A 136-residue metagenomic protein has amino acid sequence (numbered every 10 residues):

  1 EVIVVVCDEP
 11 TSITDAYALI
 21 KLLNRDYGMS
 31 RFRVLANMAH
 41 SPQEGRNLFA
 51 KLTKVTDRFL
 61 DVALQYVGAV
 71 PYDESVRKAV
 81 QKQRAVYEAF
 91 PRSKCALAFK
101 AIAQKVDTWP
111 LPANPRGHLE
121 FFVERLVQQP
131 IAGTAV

Functional and structural regions predicted by a protein language model:
E1-T11, I20: Inter-motif core of Ras-like GTPase G domains
T11, N24, L60: Functional cleft and adjacent loop/helix regions within the main domain that mediate ligand binding or catalysis
T11-D15, Q43-G45: Secondary-structure boundary/capping motif
A16-N24: Histidine-anchored nucleotide/phosphate-binding helix
M29-V136: C-terminal lobe/tail of nucleotide-utilizing enzymes
